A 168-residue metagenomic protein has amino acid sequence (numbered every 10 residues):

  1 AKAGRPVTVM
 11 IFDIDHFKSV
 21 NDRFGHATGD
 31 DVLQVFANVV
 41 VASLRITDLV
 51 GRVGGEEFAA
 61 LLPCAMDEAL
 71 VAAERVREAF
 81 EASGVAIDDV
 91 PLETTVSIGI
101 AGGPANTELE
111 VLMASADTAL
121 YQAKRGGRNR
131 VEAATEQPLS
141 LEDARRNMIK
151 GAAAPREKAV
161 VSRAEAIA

Functional and structural regions predicted by a protein language model:
A1-V9, D15-A42, G51-G55, A59-A60 (+3 more regions): Conserved long alpha-helical elements within nucleotide-processing catalytic cores of c-di-GMP signaling and class III
T28, D88-L92: Glycine-rich helix-loop "coupling/hinge" segments at transmembrane-helix boundaries in multipass transporters
L49-R52, L92: A short pre-motif secondary-structure segment
L61-P63, A101-G102: Short hydrophobic/aromatic beta-strand micro-patches that form the beta-sheet surface supporting nucleotide- or nucleic
A73, L92-V96: PAS and PAS-like sensory/regulatory domains
D88, G102-A159, R163-A164: Catalytic-core segments of nucleotide cyclases and related cyclic-nucleotide turnover enzymes
